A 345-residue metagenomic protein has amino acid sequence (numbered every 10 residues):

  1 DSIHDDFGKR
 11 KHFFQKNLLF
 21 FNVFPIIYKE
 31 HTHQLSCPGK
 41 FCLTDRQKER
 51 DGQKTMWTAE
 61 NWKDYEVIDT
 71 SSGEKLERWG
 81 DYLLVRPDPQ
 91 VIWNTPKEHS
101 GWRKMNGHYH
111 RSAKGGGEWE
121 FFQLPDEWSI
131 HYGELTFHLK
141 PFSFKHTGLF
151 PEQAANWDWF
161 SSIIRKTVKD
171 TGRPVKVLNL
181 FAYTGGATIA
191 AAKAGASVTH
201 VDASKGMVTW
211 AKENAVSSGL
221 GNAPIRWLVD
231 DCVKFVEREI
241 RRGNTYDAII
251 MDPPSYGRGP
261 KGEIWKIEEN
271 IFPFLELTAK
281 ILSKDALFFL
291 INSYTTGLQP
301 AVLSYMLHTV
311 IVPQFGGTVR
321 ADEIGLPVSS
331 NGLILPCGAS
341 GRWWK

Functional and structural regions predicted by a protein language model:
D1-I3, F7-R10, F21, I26-H31 (+1 more regions): Short terminal hydrophobic/aromatic SLiMs and anchors at protein ends
W62-R78, L84-P151, D158: Non-catalytic substrate-recognition/targeting regions of SAM-dependent transferases
P174-L180: Conserved class I S-adenosyl-L-methionine
T184-A196: Conserved SAM-binding loop of SAM-dependent methyltransferases across substrates and taxa, primarily the Class I
S197-D202: Conserved SAM-binding motif I beta-strand of class I
S204-M207, V229-V233, Y246-L277: Mobile active-site "lid"/loop adjacent to the S-adenosyl-L-methionine
T209-A248: S-adenosyl-L-methionine
A286-K345: C-terminal catalytic and target-recognition region of SAM-dependent MTase-like enzymes, primarily methyltransferases
